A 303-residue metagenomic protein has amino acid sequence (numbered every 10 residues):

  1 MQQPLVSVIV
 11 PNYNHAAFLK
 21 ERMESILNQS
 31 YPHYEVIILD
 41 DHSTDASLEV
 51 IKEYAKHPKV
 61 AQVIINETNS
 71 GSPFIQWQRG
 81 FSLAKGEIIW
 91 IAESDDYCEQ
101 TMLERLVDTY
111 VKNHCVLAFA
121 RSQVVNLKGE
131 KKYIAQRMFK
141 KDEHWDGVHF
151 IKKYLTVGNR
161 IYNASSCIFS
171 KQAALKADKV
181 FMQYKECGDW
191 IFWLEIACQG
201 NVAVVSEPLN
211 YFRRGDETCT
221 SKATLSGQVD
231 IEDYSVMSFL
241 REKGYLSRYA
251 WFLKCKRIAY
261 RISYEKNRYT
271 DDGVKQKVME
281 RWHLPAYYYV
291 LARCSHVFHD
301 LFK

Functional and structural regions predicted by a protein language model:
Q3-V6, L27-I38, A46, P58-Q62: Short loop->beta transition adjacent to catalytic acidic/histidine clusters or analogous donor-positioning motifs
H15-N28: Short, well-formed alpha-helical segments that are part of the catalytic scaffolds of diverse glycosyltransferases
S25, D40-E49, T68-S70, E93: A conserved acidic beta->alpha catalytic loop
N66-A84, Y97: Glycine-rich, basic loop-to-helix element that forms the pyrophosphate-binding segment of sugar-nucleotide handling
I89: Short aromatic/hydrophobic "clamp" motif used to bind/position activated sugar donors
T101-I134: Conserved donor NDP-sugar-binding/catalytic core segment of glycosyltransferases
F139-D233: Conserved nucleotide-sugar donor-binding catalytic segment
E242, Y260-K303: Membrane-interface aromatic/basic loop that binds lipid-linked glycans or pyrophosphate carriers, typified by
